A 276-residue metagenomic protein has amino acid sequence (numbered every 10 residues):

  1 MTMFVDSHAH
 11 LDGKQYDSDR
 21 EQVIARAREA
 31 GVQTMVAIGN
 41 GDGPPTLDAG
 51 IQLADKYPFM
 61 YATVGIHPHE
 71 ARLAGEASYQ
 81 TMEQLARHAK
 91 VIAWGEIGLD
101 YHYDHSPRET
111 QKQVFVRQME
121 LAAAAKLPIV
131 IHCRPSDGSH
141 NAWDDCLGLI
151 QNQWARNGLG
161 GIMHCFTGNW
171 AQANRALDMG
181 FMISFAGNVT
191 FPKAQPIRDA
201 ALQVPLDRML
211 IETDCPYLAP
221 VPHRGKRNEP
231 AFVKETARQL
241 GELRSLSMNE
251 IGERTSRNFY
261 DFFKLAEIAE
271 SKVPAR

Functional and structural regions predicted by a protein language model:
M1-R276: Mid-domain alpha/beta scaffold segments of enzyme catalytic cores
